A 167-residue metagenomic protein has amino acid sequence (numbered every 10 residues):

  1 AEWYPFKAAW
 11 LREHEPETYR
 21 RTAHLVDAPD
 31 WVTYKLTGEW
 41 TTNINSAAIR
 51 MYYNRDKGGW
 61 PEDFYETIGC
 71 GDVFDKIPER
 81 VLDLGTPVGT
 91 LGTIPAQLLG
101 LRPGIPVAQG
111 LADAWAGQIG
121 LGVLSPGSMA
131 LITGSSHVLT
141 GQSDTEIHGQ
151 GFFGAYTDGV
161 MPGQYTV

Functional and structural regions predicted by a protein language model:
A1-L111: Gly/Ser/Thr-rich active-site cleft segment
Q97, I105, G110-V167: Catalytic phosphate/nucleotide-handling subdomain of diverse soluble enzymes
